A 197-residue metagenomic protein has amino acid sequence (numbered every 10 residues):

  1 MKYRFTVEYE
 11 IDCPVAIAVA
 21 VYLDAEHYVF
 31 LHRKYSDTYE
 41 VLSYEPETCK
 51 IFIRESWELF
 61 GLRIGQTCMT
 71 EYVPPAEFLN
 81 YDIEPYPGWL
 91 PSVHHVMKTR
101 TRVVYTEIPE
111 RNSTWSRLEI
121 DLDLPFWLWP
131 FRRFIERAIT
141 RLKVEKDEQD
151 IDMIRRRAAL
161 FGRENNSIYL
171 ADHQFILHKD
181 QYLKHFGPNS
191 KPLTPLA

Functional and structural regions predicted by a protein language model:
M1-T48: Hydrophobic ligand-binding cavity/cleft-lining segments
M1-T6, D180-A197: Hydrophobic-ligand-binding modules of eukaryotic lipid transfer/binding families
R4-T6, L62-C68, V96-V104: Short, surface-exposed coil-to-beta transition loops
E10-P14, S56-E58, E119-P125: Solvent-exposed residues in well-ordered beta-strands and their adjoining turns, especially edge/terminal strands
D12-V15, Y44-E47, Y72-A76, V104-W115 (+1 more regions): A short, structured loop/turn motif at beta-sheet edges
F30-R33, Y39-S92, L193-A197: Glycine-rich portal/gate segments that line the openings of hydrophobic small-molecule binding cavities
P85-E145: Beta-strand/loop substructures that line and gate deep hydrophobic ligand-binding cavities in soluble
F126-F186: A conserved amphipathic terminal alpha-helix motif
